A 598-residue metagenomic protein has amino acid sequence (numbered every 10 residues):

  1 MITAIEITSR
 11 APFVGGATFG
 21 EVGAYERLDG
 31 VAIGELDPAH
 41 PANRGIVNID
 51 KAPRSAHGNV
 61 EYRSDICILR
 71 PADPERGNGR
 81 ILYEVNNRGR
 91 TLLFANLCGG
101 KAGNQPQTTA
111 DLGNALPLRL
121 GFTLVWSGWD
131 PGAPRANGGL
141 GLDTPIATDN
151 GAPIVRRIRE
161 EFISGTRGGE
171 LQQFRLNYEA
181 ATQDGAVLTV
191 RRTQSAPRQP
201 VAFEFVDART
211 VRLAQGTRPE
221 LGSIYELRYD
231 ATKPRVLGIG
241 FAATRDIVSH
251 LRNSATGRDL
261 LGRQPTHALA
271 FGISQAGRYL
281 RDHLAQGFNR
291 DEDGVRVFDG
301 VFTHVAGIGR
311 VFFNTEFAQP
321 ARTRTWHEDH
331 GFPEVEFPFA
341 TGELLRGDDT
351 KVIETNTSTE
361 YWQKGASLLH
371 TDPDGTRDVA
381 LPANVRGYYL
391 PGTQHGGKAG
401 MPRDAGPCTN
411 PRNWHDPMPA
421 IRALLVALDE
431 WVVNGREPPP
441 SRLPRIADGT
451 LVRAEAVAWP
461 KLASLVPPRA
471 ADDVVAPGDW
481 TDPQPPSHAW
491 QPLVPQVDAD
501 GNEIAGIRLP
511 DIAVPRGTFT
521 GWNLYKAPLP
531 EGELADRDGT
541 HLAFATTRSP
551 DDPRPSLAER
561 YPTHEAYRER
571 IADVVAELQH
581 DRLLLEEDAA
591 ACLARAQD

Functional and structural regions predicted by a protein language model:
M1-D598: C-terminal His-loop and adjacent cap/lid subdomain of alpha/beta-hydrolase
